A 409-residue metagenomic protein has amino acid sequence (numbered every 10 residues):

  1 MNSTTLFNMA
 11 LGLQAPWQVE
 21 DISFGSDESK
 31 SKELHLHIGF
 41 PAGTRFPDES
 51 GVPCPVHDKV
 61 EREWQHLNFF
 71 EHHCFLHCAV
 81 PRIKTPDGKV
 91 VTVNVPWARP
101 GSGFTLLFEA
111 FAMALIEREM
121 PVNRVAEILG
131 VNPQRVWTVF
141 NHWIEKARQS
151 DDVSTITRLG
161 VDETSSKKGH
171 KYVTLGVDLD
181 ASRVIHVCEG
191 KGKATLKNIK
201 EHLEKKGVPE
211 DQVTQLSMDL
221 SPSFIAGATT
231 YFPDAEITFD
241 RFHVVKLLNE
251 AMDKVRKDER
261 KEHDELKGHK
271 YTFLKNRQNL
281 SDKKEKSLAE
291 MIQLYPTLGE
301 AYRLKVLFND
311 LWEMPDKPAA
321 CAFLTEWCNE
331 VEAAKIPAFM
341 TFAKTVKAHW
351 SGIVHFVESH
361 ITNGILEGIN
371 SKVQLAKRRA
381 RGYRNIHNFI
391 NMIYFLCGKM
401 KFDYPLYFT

Functional and structural regions predicted by a protein language model:
M1-V90, N94: Short, conserved DNA-binding cores of transcription-related domains
L34-L36, D48-S50, T85, A112 (+10 more regions): Mobile genetic element proteins and their domesticated derivatives, centered on retroelements and DNA transposons
P53, K59-H170, D211, S223 (+1 more regions): Short, positively charged, Gly/Tyr-enriched micro-motifs that form contact patches at catalytic or ligand/partner
T92-P96, V177-I185: Gly-rich Lys/Arg/Thr-decorated short loops/hinges at beta-loop-alpha junctions or inter-strand turns that position
G101-F104, I185-P209: Active-site beta-loop-alpha junctions of metal-dependent nucleic acid enzymes, especially the RNase H-like/DDE
K168-H170, D178-S182, E189, K206-T238 (+2 more regions): Acidic/histidine-rich catalytic cores and adjacent linkers of DNA breakage/strand-transfer/modification proteins
T174, N249-R260: Short, surface-exposed amphipathic charged segments that create phosphate/polyanion-binding patches used for binding
T195-H202, S223-Y231, L247-K254: Alpha-helical scaffold elements adjacent to nucleotide-binding pockets in ATP/GTP-utilizing enzyme cores
